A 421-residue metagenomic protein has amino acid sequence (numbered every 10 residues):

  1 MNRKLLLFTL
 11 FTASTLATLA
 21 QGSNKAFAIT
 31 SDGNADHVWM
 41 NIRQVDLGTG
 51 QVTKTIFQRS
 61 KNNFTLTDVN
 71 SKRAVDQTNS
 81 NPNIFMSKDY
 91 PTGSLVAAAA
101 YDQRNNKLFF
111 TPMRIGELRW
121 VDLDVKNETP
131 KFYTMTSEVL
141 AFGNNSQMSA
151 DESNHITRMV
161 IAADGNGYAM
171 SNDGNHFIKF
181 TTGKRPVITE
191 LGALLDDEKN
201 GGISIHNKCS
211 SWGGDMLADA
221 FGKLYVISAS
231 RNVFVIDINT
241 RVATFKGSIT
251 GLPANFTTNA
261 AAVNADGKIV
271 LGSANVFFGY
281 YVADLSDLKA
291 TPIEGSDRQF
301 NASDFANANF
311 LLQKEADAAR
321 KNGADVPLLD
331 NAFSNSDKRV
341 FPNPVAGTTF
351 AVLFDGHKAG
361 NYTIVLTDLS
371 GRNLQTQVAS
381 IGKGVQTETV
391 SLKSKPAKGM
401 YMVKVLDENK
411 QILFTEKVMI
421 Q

Functional and structural regions predicted by a protein language model:
R3, M400-Q421: C-terminal tail/sorting-segment detector
S23-T30, K107-T111, N166-M170, K223-I227 (+1 more regions): Conserved beta-propeller blade signature
N34-Q44, G116-D122, G174-F180, S230-D237 (+1 more regions): Structural motif
V52-I84, T129-N144, V187-I203, T244-G251 (+1 more regions): Beta-propeller fold detector
N63-R73, K88-A100, A141-V160, N200-M216 (+2 more regions): Repeated scaffold domains used in trafficking and secretory/extracellular systems, primarily beta-propellers
S273-D325: Blade-level signature of beta-propeller repeat domains, shared across WD40, Kelch, NHL, RCC1 and BNR/Asp-box propellers
D325-D355, T367-R372, M419-Q421: Surface-exposed, proline-anchored Ser/Thr-rich loop/turn motifs
V378-K410: Short, surface-exposed loop/turn motifs with a glycine/proline- and acidic-biased composition
